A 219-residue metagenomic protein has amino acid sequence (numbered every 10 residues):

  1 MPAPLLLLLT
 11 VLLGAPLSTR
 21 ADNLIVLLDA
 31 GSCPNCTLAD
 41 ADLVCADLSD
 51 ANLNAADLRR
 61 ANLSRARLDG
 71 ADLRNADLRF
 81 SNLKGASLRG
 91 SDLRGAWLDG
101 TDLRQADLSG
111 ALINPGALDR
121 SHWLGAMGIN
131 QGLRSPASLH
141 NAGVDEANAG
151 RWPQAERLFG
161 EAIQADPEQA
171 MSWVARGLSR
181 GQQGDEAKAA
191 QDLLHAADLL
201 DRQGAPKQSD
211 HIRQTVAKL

Functional and structural regions predicted by a protein language model:
P4-A15: Bacterial N-terminal signal peptides
T19-A175, S179-L199, P206-K207: Tandem repeat scaffolds
G128, Q203-L219: TPR/TPR-like alpha-solenoid helical repeat scaffolds
